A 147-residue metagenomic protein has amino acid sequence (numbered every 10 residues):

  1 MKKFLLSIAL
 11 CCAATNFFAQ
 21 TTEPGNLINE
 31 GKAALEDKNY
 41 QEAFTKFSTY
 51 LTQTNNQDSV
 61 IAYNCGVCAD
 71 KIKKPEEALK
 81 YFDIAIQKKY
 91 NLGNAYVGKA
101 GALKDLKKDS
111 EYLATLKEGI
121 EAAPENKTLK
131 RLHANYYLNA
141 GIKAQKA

Functional and structural regions predicted by a protein language model:
G25, S59-V60, N94, T128 (+1 more regions): Start-of-helix register in tetratricopeptide repeats
E36-D37, D70-I72, D105-L106, N135 (+2 more regions): Register position in tetratricopeptide repeats
Y50-L51, I84-A85, E118-G119: Canonical positions in the second alpha-helix
N55-N56, Y90, P124: Short coil turns that delineate tetratricopeptide repeat
V60-N64, G98, L132-N135, N139: Canonical tetratricopeptide repeat
